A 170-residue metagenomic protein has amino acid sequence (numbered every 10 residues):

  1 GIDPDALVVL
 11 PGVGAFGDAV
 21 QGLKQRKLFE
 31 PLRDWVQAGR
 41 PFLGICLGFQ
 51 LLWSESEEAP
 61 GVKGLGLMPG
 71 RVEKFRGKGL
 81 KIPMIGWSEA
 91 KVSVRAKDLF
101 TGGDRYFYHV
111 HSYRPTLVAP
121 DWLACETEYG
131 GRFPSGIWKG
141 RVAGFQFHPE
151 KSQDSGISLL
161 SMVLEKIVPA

Functional and structural regions predicted by a protein language model:
D3-L10: Short acidic/histidine-rich motifs immediately flanking catalytic phosphotransfer sites in two-component signaling
L7, P41-L43, Y106: Structural signature of beta-strand start/N-cap positions in the alpha/beta core of ABC transporter nucleotide-binding
G14-M84: Cysteine-nucleophile active-site neighborhood
C46, H111, H148: Histidine-centered divalent metal-coordination motifs
S54-Y129: Pocket-forming structural segment of enzyme catalytic cores
D104, W138-A143: Beta-strand-turn-beta hairpins that frame and shape the catalytic cleft of phosphate-ester-processing enzymes
G131-K139: Short, surface-exposed beta-strand/loop micro-motifs that present aromatic residues
V142-A170: Acyltransferase
